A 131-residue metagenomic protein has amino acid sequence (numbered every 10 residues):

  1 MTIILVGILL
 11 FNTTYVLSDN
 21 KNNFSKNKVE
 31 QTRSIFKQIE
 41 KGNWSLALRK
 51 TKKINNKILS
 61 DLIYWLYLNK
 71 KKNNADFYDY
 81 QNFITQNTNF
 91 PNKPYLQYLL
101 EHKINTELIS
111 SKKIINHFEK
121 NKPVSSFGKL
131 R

Functional and structural regions predicted by a protein language model:
M1-D19: Classical Sec-dependent N-terminal signal peptides that target proteins to the secretory pathway
S18-R131: Alpha-helical solenoid repeat scaffolds
